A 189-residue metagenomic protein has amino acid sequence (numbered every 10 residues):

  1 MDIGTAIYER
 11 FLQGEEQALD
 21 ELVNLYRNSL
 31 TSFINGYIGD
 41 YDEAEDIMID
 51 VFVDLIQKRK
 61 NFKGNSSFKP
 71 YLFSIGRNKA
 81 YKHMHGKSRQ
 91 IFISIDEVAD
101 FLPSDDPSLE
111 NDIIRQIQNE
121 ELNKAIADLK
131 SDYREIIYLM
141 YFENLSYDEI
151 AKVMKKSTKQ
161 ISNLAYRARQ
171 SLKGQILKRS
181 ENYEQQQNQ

Functional and structural regions predicted by a protein language model:
M1-S29, G174, Q185-Q189: N-terminal module of bacterial RNA polymerase sigma factors
A6, R10, G39, F92 (+2 more regions): C-terminal edge and immediately downstream basic/flexible tail or linker adjoining helix-turn-helix-like DNA-binding
L12-Q13, G39, D50-S67: Sigma70-family region 2
V23-Y41, K58, I126, Q175-K178: Amphipathic, Lys/Arg- and hydrophobic-enriched alpha-helical face
D46-V53, S66-N78: Structural recognition of an alpha-helix C-terminal capping motif at a helix-to-coil junction
K60-K63, S74-I95, R115: Arg/Lys-rich amphipathic alpha helix in sigma70-family domain 2
A99-A127: Acidic, proline/glycine-rich intrinsically disordered inter-domain spacer in sigma factors
A125, Y133, F142, D148-R179: DNA-recognition helix of helix-turn-helix
